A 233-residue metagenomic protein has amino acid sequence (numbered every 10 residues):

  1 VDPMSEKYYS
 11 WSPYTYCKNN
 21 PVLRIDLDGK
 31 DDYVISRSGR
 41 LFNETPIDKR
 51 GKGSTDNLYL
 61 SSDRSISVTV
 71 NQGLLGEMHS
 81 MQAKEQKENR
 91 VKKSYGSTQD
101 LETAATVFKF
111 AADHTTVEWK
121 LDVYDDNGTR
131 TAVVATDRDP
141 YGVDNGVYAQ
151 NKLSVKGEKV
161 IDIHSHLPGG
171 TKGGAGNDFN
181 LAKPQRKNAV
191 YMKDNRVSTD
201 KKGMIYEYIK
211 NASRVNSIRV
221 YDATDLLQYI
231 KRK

Functional and structural regions predicted by a protein language model:
V1-Q82: Short turn/helix-capping motifs enriched in Asx and small/polar residues
Y14, E118-L121, V160: Residue-level detector of short, conserved catalytic/binding motifs and their immediate flanks
D32-L41, P46-I47, N145-K233: Active-site-proximal loop/helix of nucleotide/amide-processing enzymes and allied scaffolds
L41-E44, T129-V133: Short, solvent-exposed loop/turn elements at domain surfaces
K84-E102: Charge-patterned, phosphorylation-rich low-complexity C-terminal interaction regions of large eukaryotic proteins
F108-T115: Short consensus segments that form the blades of beta-propeller domains, in both extracellular/periplasmic
E118-D126, G203-E207: Short beta-strand scaffold segments in enzyme catalytic cores
V134-V143: Structured interaction and signal-relay segments at domain junctions
